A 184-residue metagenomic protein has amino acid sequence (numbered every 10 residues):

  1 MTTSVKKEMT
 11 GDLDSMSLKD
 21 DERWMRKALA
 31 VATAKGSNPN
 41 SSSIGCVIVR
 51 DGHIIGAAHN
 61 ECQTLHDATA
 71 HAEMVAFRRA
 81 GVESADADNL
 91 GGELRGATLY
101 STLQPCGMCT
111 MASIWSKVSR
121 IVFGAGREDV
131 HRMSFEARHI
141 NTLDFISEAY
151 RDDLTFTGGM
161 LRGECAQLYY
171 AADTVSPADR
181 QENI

Functional and structural regions predicted by a protein language model:
M1-S37, R95, M111-I184: Zinc-dependent deaminase
D20, S42-I44, A97: Short loop/turn microsegments at loop-to-beta-strand junctions
S43-G52: Short beta-strand scaffold segments in enzyme catalytic cores
G56-A58: Short hydrophobic alpha-helix segments
E61-V75, R79: A short, polar/charged loop-to-alpha-helix boundary motif
V82-E93, R120-G124: Phosphate-handling active-site elements
L90-L103: Immediate flanking context of iron-sulfur cluster ligation sites
C106: Conformationally flexible catalytic loops at phosphate/diphosphate-handling active centers
